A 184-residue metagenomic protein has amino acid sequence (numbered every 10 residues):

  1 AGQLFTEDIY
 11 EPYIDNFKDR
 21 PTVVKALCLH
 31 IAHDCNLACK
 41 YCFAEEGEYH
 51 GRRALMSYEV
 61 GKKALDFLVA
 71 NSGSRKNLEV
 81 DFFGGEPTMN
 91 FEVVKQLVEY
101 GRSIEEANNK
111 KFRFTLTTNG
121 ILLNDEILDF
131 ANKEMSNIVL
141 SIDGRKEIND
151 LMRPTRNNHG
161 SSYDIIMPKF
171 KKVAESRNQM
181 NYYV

Functional and structural regions predicted by a protein language model:
A1-C28, G73: N-terminal [4Fe-4S]-dependent radical SAM core
Q3, I9, G47, E59 (+1 more regions): N-terminal charged/capping segments associated with class I S-adenosyl-L-methionine
E11-P12, E45-H50, E147: A short, flexible beta-alpha/helix-coil linker loop
K18-P21, A32, D129-F130: Short, charge-rich binding segments
C28-E59: Canonical Radical SAM [4Fe-4S] cluster-binding loop centered on the CxxxCxxC motif and its immediate flanking residues
I31, G84-G85: Short acidic donor-binding/metal-coordinating loop in glycosyltransferase active sites
E45-E48, F82-G84, R153: Short, histidine-centered active-site or binding-site loop motifs used for metal coordination, general acid-base
L65-D81, N90-V184: Radical SAM/AdoMet-radical enzyme domain recognition
